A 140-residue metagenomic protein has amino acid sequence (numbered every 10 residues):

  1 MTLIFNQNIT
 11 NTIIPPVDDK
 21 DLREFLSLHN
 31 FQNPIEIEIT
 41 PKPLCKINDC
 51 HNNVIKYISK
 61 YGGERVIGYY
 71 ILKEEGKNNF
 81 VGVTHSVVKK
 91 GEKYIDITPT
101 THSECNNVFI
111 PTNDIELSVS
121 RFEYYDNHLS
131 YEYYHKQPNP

Functional and structural regions predicted by a protein language model:
M1-P140: A structural boundary/capping signal
